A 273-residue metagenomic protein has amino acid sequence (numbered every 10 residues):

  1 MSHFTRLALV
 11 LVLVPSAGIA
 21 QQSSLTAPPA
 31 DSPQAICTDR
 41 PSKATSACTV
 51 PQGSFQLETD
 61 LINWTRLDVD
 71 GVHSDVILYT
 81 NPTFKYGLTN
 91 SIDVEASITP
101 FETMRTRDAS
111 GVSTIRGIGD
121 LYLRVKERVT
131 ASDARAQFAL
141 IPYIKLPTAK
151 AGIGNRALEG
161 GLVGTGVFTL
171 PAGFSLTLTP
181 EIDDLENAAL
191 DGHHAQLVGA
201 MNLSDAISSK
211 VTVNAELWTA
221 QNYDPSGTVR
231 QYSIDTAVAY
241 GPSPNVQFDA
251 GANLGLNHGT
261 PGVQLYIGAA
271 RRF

Functional and structural regions predicted by a protein language model:
M1-Q34: Cleavable N-terminal export/targeting peptides
Q21-F273: Transmembrane beta-barrel domains of Gram-negative outer membranes and organellar outer membranes
